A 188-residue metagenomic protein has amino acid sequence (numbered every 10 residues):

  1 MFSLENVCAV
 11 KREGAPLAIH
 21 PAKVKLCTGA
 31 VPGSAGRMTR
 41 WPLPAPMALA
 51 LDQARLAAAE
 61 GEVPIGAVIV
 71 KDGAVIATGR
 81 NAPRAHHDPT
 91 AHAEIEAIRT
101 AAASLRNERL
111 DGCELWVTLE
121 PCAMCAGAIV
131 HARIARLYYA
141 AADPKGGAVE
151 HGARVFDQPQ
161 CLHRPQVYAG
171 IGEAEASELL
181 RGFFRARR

Functional and structural regions predicted by a protein language model:
F2-E5, E13, K23: Charged/polar low-complexity intrinsically disordered segments
V7-A9, P21, T28: Short hydrophobic alpha-helical segments enriched in small aliphatic residues
K23-E60, E108, P121-R188: Zinc-dependent deaminase
I65-G73: Short beta-strand scaffold segments in enzyme catalytic cores
K71-D72, R99, D111: A cytosolic small-molecule/anion-sensing beta-strand core signal
I76-P83: Short beta->alpha transition motifs characteristic of CBS
A85-I95: A short, polar/charged loop-to-alpha-helix boundary motif
N107-L119: Immediate flanking context of iron-sulfur cluster ligation sites
